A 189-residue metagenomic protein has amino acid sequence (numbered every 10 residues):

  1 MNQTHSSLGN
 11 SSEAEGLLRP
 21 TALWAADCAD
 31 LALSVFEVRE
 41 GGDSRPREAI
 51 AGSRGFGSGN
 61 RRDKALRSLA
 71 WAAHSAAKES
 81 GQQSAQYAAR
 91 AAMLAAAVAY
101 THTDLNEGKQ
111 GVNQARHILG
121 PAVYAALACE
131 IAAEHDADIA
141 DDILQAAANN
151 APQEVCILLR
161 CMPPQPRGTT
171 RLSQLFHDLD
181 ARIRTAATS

Functional and structural regions predicted by a protein language model:
N2, N150-S189: Acidic, carboxylate-rich catalytic segments that either coordinate divalent cations
N2-A148: Structured binding/interaction patches within domain cores
